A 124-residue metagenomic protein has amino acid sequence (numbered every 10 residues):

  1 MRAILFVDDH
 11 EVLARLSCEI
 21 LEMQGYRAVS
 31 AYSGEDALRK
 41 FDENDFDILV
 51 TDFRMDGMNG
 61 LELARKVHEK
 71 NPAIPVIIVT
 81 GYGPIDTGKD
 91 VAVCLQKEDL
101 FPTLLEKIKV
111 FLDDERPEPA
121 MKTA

Functional and structural regions predicted by a protein language model:
D8: Conserved acidic carboxylate
E11-V29: Two-component/phosphorelay signaling modules centered on CheY-like receiver
S30-R39, G60: Helix N-cap/capping motif at the beta->alpha junctions
R39, L61-P72: Short amphipathic alpha-helix used as the core "switch/output" element in two-component signaling
D52: Active-site residues of response regulator receiver
M55: Receiver (REC) domain active-site loop signature in two-component systems and cognate sites in sensor histidine kinases
D90-P117: Output/docking surface of receiver
